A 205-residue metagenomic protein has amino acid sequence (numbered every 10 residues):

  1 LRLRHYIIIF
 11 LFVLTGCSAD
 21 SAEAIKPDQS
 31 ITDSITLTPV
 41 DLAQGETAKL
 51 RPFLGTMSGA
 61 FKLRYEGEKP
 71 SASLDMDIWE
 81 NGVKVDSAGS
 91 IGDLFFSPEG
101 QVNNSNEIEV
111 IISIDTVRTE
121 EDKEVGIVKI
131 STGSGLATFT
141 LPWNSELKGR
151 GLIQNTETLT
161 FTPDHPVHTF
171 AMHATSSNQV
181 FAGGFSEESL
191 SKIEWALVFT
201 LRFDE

Functional and structural regions predicted by a protein language model:
R2-I9: Sec-dependent signal peptide recognition, specifically the positively charged N-region followed immediately by
L3, T47-K49, F185-E187: Residue-level detector of functional hotspots within protein domains
H5, S18-D20, F199-E205: Short amphipathic alpha-helical segments
I9-L11, E120: Residues in flexible loops and secondary-structure boundaries
V13-G16: C-terminal motif of bacterial Sec signal peptides marking the signal peptidase cleavage site
D20-V83: Short N-terminal edge-element motif at the start of the domain
G89-E205: Extracytoplasmic electrostatic interaction patches
